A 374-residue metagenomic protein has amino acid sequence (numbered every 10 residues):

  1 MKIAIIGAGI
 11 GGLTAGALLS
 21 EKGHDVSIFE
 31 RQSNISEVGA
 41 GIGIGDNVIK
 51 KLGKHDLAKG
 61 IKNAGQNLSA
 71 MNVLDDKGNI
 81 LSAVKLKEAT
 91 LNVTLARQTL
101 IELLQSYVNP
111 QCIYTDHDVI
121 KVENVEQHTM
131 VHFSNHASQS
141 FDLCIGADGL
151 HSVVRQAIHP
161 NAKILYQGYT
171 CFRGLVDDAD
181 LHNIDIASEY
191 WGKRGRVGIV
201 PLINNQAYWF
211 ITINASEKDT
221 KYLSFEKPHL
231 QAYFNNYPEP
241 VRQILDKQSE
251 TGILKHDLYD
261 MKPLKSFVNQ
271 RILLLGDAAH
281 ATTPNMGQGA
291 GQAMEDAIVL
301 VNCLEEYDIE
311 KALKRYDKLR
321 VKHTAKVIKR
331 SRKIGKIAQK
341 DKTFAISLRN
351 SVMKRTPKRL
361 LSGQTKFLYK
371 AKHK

Functional and structural regions predicted by a protein language model:
K2, D25: Residues at the starts of beta-strands that form the adenosine-phosphate
I3, S20, G45-R173, N214 (+2 more regions): Conserved N-terminal helical subregion
I5-E21, F29-Q32, I145-G146, F172 (+3 more regions): Conserved mid-domain beta->alpha element of the FAD-binding
N34-K50: Conserved N-terminal glycine-rich FAD pyrophosphate-binding loop of Rossmann-like flavoproteins
I35-S36, V153-V154, A281-T283: Catalytic P-loop NTPase motifs of RecA-like helicase/translocase cores
S82-E102, N135-A137, D177-I253: Conserved FAD/dinucleotide-binding core of flavoprotein oxidoreductases
V125-H128, L181, W191, I253-P263: Short gly/ser/thr-rich secondary-structure transition/capping motifs
K329, K333-K370, K374: Alpha-helical membrane-targeting segments
